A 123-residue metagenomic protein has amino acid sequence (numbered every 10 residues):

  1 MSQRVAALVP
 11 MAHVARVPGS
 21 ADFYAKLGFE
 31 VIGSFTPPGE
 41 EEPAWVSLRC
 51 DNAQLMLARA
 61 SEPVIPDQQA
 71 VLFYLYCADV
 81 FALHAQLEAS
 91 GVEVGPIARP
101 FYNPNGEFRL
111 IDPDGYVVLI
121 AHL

Functional and structural regions predicted by a protein language model:
M1, F35, A85-L123: Vicinal oxygen chelate
M1-G19, V71-F73, A121-H122: N-terminal beta-strand motif that seeds the catalytic metal site of vicinal oxygen chelate
M11-H13, E30-G39, A98-F101: Conserved catalytic-core motifs of GNAT/GCN5-like acyltransferases
K26-I32, V92: Conserved acetyl-CoA-binding loop of GNAT-fold acetyltransferases
I32-D67, V117-H122: Conserved short beta-strand elements that form part of the metal-binding/catalytic scaffold of enzyme active sites
W45, Y74, E107-R109: Short hydrophobic/aromatic beta-strand element in the GNAT-like acyltransferase core that lines or flanks the acyl-donor
F73-H84: Mid-chain, well-packed structural core segment of small domains
